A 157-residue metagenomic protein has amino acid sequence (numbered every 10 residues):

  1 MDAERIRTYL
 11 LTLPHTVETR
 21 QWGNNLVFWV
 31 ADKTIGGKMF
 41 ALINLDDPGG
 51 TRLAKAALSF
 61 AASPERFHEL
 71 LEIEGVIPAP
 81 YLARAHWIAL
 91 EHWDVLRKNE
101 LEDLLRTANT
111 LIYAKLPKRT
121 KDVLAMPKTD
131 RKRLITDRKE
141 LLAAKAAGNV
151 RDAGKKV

Functional and structural regions predicted by a protein language model:
M1-V157: Charge-dense, helix-prone N-terminal extensions
